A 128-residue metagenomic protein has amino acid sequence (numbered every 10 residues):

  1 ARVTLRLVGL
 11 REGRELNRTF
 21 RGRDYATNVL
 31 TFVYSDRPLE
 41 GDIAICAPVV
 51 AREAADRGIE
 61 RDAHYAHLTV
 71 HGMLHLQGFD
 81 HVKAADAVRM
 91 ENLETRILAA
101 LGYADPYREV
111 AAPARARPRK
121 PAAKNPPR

Functional and structural regions predicted by a protein language model:
A1-H64, L76-R128: Active-site rim/adjacent substrate-binding subdomains
H67: Acidic, surface-exposed loops and disordered segments
